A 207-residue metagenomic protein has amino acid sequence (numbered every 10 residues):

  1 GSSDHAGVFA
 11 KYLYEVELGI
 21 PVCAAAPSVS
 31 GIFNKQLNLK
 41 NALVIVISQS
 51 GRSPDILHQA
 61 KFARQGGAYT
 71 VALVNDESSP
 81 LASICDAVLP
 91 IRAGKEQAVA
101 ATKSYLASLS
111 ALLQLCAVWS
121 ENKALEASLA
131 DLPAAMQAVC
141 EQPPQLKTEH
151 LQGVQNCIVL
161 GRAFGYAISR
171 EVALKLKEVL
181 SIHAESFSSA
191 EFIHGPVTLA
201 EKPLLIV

Functional and structural regions predicted by a protein language model:
G1-A127, D131-A134, R162, V197 (+1 more regions): Glycine-rich phosphate-binding loops that contact phosphosugars or nucleotide phosphates
C23-S30, T70-V71, V139-Q142, S186-F192: Short gly/ser/thr-rich secondary-structure transition/capping motifs
F33, Q145-K147, H194-P196: Short beta-strand/turn micro-motifs at beta-sheet edges
S128-G161: Cofactor-pocket helix-loop regions in the catalytic cores of large enzyme subunits
Q152-V207: Acidic catalytic cores of enzymes that act on phosphate-bearing nucleotides/polynucleotides
